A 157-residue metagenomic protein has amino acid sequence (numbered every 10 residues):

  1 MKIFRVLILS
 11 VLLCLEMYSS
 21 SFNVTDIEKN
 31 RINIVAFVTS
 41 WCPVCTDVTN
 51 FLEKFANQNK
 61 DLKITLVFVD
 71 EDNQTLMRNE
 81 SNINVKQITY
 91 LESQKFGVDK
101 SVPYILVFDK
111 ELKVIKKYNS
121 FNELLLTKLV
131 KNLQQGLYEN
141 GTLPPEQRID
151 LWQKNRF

Functional and structural regions predicted by a protein language model:
V6-E16: Bacterial N-terminal signal peptides
S20-N23, S101, N132-F157: Non-globular targeting/processing and membrane-anchoring segments
D26-C42: Short active-site neighborhood of thiol/selenol oxidoreductases, capturing the structured segment around
N30-N33, K60-K63, K110: Loop/turn elements at helix/coil->beta-strand transitions in domains of secreted/extracellular proteins
F37-K54: Conserved redox-active cysteine motifs that mediate thiol-disulfide chemistry, especially di-cysteine Cys-X(1-2)-Cys
D61-L76, N82-L91: Thiol-based oxidoreductase modules, predominantly thioredoxin-like and allied folds used for disulfide exchange
E80-K110: Short, internal strand/loop/helix patches that form the active-site neighborhood or redox-interaction surface
K100-G141: Non-catalytic, surface beta->alpha helical segment in thiol-disulfide oxidoreductase systems
